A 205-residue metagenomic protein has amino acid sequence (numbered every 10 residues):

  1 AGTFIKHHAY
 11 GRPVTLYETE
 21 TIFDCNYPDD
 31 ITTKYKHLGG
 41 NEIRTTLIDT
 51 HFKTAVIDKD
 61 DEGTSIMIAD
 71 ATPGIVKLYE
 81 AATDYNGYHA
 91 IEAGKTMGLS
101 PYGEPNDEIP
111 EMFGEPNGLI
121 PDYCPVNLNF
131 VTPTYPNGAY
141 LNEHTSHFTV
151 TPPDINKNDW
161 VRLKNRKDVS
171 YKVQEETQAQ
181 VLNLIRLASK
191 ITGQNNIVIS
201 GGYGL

Functional and structural regions predicted by a protein language model:
A1-L205: Short acidic/glycine-rich loops and adjacent helix/strand connectors that line catalytic pockets where negatively
